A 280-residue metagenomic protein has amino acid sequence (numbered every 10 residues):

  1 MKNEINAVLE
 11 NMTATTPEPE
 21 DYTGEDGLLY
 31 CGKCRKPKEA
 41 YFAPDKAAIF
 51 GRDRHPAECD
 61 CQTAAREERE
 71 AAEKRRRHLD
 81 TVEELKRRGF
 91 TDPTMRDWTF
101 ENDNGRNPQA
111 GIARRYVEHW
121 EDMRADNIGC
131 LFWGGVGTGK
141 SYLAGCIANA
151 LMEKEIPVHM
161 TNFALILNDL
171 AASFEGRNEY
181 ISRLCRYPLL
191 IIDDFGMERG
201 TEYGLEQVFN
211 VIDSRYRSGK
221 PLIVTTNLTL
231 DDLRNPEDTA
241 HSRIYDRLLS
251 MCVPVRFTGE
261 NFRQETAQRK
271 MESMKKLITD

Functional and structural regions predicted by a protein language model:
M1-N104, A267-D280: A short, basic N-terminal segment
R88-C130: Pre-Walker A (pre-P-loop) alpha-helix and adjacent loop at the N terminus of AAA/AAA+ ATPase modules, a conserved
P108-V117, A148-L189, R199-E206: Short glycine-rich substrate-engagement loop in P-loop NTPases that contacts/grips substrate
R124-A144: Walker A/P-loop nucleotide-binding motif
N127-L131, V158, L189, P221: Residue-level preference for the first positions of well-ordered beta-strands
M160, I191-D193, P221-N227: Structural recognition of the conserved hydrophobic beta-strand(s) that form the central parallel beta-sheet of P-loop
L167-L170, E198-D280: Replace "adjacent to P-loop NTPase cores in ATP/GTP-dependent enzymes" with "adjacent to NTP-binding cores
